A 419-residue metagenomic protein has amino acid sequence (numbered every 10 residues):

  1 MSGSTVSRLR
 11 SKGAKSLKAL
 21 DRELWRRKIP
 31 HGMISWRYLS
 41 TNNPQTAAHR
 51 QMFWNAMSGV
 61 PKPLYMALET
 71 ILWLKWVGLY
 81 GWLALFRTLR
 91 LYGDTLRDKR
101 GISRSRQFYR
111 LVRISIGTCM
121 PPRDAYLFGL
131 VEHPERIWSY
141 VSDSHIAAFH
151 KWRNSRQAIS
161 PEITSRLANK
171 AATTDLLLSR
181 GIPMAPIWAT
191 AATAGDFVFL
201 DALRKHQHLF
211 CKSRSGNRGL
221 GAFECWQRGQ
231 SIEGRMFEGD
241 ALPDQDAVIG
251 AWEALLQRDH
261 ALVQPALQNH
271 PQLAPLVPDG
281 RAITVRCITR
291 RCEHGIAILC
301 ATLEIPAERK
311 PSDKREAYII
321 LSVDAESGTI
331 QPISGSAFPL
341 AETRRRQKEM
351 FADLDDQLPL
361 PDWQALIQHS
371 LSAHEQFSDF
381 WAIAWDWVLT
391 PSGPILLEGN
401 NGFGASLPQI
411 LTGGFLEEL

Functional and structural regions predicted by a protein language model:
M1-L72: Intrinsically disordered, low-structural-confidence terminal and linker regions
G3-K18, R22, R26-R27, A341-A382 (+1 more regions): C-terminal active-site "lid" helix and adjoining low-complexity regulatory extension at the edge of ATP-using catalytic
G59, P63-A202, G216-N217: Conserved N-proximal alpha/beta basic substrate-recognition cap immediately N-terminal to, or forming the N-lobe
R153-R281: Active-site nucleotide/adenylate-binding loops and adjacent lid/helix of ATP-dependent enzymes
L209, A297, I395-L397: Protein kinase-like catalytic core scaffold
S213, Q227, T289-E293, L389: Short, low-complexity Ser/Thr-rich regulatory SLiMs
G219, T284, E304-P311, N400-I410: Glycine-rich phosphate/pyrophosphate-binding beta-alpha loops
F237-E253, P275-A365: ATP-dependent carboxylate/phosphate-activation module, predominantly the ATP-grasp catalytic core and closely related
